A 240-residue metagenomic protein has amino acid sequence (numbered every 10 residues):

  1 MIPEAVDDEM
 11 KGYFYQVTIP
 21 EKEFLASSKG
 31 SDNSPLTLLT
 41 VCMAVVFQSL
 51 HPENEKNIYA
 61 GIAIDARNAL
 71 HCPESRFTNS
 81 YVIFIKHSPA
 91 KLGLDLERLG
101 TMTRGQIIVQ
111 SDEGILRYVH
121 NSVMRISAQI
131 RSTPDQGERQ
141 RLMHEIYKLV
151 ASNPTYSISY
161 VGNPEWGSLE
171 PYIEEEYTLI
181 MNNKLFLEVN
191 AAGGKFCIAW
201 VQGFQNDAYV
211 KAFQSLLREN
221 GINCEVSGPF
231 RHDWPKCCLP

Functional and structural regions predicted by a protein language model:
M1-F14, M143-T155: Alpha-helix-centered segments that form part of catalytic cores
I2-N68, F196: Gly/Ser/Thr-rich phosphate-binding loops and adjoining beta-strand/alpha-helix segments that form adenosine-phosphate
Q48-P240: Acyl-thioester-dependent acyl-group transfer interface
